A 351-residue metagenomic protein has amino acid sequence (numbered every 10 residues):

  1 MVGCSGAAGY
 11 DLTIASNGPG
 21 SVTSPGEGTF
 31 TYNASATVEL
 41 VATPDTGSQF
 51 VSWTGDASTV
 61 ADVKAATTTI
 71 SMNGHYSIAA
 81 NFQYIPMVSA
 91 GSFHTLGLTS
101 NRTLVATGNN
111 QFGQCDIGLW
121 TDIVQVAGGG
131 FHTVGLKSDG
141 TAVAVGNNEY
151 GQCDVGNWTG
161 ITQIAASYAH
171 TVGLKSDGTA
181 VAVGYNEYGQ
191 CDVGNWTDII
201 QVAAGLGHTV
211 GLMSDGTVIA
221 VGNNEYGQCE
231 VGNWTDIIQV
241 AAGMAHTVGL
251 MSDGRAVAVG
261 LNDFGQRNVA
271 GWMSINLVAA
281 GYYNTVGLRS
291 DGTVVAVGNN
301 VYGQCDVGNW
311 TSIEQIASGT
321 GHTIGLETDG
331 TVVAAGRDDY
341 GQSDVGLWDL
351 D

Functional and structural regions predicted by a protein language model:
A7-D11, N33-V38: Short coil/turn motif common to extracellular beta-sandwich-like domains
A8-A15, K64-Y84: Conserved "repeat-terminator" motif of extracellular CCP/Sushi domains
T13-T29, S89-S92: Short, solvent-exposed loop/edge segments of extracellular or virion-exposed proteins
I14, G20-V22, L40, F50-W53 (+11 more regions): Extracellular/surface recognition and adhesion modules
T37-A66: Surface-exposed interfaces of beta-sheet-rich extracellular modules
F93, G108-L119, F131, G146-N157 (+7 more regions): Short glycine/serine- and acidic-residue-enriched loop/turn motifs that recur at repeat junctions
H94-G97, A106, H132-G135, A144 (+10 more regions): Conserved core positions of repeat-based scaffolds
